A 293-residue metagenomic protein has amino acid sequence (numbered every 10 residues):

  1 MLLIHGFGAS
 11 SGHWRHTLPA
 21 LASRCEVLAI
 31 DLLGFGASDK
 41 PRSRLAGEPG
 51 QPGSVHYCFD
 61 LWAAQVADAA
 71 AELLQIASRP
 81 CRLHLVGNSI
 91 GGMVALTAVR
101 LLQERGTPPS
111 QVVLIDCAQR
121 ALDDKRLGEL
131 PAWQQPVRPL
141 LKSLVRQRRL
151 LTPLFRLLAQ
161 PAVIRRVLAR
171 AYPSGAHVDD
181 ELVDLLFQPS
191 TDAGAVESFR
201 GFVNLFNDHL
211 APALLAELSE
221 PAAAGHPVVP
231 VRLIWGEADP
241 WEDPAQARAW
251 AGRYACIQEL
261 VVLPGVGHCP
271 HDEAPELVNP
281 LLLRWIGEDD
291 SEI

Functional and structural regions predicted by a protein language model:
M1-E48, M93, L101: Conserved HGGG/HGGXW glycine-rich cap/lid loop of the alpha/beta-hydrolase fold
S23, L32-V86, Q103-R105, Q119 (+1 more regions): Active-site loop/oxyanion-hole signature of alpha/beta-hydrolase fold enzymes
E26, R82-H84, S110-Q111, P230-R232 (+1 more regions): Structural signature of beta-strand start/N-cap positions in the alpha/beta core of ABC transporter nucleotide-binding
G87, G91, A95: Gly/Ala-rich beta-loop-alpha elbow adjacent to hydrolase catalytic centers
L96-R100, P108-T152: Flexible "cap/lid" loop of the alpha/beta hydrolase fold
R149-G225: Conserved alpha/beta-hydrolase catalytic His-Asp/Glu region
A216-V266: Conserved loop-alpha-helix segment in the C-terminal half of the alpha/beta-hydrolase fold that carries the catalytic
C256-I293: Catalytic active-site module of serine/aspartate enzymes centered on a nucleophile-bearing elbow/loop
